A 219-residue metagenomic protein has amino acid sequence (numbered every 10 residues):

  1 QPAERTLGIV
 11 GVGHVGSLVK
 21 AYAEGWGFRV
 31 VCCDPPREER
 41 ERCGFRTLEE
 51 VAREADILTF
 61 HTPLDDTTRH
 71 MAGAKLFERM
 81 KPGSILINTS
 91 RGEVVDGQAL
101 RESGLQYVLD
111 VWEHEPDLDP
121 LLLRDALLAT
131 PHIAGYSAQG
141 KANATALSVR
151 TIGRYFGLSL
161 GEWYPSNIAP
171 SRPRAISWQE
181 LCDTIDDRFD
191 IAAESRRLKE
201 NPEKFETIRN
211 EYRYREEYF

Functional and structural regions predicted by a protein language model:
Q1-T6, A21: Phosphate-binding beta-alpha-beta segment of Rossmann-like dinucleotide-binding domains, i.e., the NAD(P)
R5-G8, R29: Residues that mark the start of a beta-strand
V10-G13: Glycine-rich Rossmann-fold phosphate-binding loop(s) that bind the pyrophosphate of adenine dinucleotide cofactors
G16-S17: N-terminal Rossmann-fold NAD(P) dinucleotide-binding loop
K20-E24, K81: Surface-exposed amphipathic alpha-helices with a cationic face
E24-R42: NAD(P)-binding Rossmann-fold cofactor-contacting core
R37-L121: Rossmann-like adenosine-cofactor binding region
G83, T89-F219: Rossmann-like dinucleotide-binding domain for NAD(H)/NADP(H)
